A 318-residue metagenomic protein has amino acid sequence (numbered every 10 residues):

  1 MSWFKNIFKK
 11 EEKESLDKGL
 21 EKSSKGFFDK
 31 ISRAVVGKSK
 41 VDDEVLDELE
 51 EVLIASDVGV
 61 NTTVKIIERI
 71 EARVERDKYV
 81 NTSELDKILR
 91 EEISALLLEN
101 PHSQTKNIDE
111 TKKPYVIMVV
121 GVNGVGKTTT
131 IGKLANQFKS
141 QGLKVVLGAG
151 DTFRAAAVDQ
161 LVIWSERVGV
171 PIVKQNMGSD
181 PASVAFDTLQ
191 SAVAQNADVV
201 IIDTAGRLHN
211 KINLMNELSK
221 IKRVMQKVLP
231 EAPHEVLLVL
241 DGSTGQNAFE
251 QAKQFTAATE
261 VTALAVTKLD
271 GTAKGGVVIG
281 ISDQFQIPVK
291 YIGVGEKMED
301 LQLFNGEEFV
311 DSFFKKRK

Functional and structural regions predicted by a protein language model:
M1-V119, N136, S140, K144-L147 (+2 more regions): Non-catalytic terminal/linker segments enriched in charged/polar, low-complexity residues
S94, N100-K318: P-loop/Walker A NTP-binding module and the surrounding RecA-like catalytic core of P-loop NTPases
